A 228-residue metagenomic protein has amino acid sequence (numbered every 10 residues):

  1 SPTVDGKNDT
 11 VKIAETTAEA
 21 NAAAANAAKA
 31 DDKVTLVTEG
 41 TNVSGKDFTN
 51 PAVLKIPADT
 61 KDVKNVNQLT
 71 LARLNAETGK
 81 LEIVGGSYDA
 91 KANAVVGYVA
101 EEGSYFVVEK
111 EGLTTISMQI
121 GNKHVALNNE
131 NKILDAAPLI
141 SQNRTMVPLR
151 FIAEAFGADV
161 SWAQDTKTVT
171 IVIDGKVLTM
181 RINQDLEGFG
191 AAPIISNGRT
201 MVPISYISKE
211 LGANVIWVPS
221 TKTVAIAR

Functional and structural regions predicted by a protein language model:
S1, T10, A24-A27, G85 (+3 more regions): Short, surface-exposed charged micro-motifs
S1-T49: Self-processing/autoproteolytic domain segments and adjacent N-terminal interaction modules in large, modular
T3, V37, N42, A76 (+9 more regions): Generic detector of intrinsically disordered, low-complexity, polar/charged segments
V4, A28-D32, L36-V37, S87-A94 (+4 more regions): Short, ordered beta-strand-loop transition motifs
D9-V11, E82-V84, K132, L178: Short beta-strand segments
T16, A20-A24, E82, N93 (+2 more regions): Generic signature of intrinsically disordered, low-complexity, basic-rich segments and short cationic peptides
D31-K33, E39-T115: Proteolytic cleavage junctions
L71, G103-R228: Primary recognition of N-terminal secretory signal peptides and signal-anchoring hydrophobic helices
